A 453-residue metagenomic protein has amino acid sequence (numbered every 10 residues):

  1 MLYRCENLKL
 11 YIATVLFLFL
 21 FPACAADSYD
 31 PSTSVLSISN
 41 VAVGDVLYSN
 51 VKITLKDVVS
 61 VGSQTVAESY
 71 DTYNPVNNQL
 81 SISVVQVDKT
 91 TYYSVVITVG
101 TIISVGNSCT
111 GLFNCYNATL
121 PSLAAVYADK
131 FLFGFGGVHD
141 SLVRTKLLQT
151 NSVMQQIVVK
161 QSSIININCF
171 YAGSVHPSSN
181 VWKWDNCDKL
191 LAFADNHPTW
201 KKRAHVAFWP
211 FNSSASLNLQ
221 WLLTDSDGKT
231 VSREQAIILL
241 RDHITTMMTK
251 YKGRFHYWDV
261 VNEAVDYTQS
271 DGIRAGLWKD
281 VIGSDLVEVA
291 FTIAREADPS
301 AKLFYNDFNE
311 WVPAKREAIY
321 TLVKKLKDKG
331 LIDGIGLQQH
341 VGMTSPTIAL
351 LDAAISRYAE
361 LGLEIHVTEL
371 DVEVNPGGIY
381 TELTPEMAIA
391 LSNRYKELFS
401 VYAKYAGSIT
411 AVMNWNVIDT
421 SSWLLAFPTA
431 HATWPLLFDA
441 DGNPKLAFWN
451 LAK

Functional and structural regions predicted by a protein language model:
A13-L20: Bacterial N-terminal signal peptides
A42-D71, V76, Q86-N114: Repeat-associated, polar segments at repeat-unit boundaries in modular proteins
C115-Q161, N168: Boundary/entry segment of secreted carbohydrate-active catalytic domains
G136-T150, G173-D185, F211-N212, V265-S270 (+4 more regions): Acidic-and-aromatic substrate-binding clefts and catalytic sites of carbohydrate-active enzymes
S141-V159, L239-M247, A314-L326, Y395-F399: Short, acidic/polar
K160-S178, D185-F304, F308-E310, V372-G377: Substrate-binding cleft and catalytic face of glycoside hydrolase catalytic domains, especially the flexible beta-alpha
D185, A192, K201, D280-N306 (+3 more regions): Glycoside hydrolase catalytic-domain groove-lining segments
K250, D259, A264-S284, I293 (+2 more regions): Aromatic-rich peripheral "rim/lid" segments of glycoside hydrolase catalytic domains that contact and position glycan
